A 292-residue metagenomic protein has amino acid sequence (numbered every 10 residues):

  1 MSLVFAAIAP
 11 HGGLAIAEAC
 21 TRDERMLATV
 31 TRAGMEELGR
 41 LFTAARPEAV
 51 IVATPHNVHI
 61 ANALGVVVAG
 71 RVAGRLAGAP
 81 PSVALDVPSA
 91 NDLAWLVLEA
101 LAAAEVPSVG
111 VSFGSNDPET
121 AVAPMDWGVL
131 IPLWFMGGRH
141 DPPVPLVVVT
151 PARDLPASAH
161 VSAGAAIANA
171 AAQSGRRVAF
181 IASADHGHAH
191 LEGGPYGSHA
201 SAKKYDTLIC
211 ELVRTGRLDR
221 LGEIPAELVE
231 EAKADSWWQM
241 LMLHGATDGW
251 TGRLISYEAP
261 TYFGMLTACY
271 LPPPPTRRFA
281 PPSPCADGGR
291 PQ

Functional and structural regions predicted by a protein language model:
M1-E48, H59-A165, G194-P281, C285 (+1 more regions): Flexible, D/E/H-enriched segments
F42, A172-Q173: Structural motif
E48-T54, R176-A184: Beta-strand elements within well-structured catalytic alpha/beta cores of enzymes that handle phosphate/sulfate esters
H56-V58, H186-G187: Catalytic metal-binding/acid-base residues of hydrolase active sites
I60, A165-A172, V178: Non-transmembrane, aqueous-exposed alpha-helical and coiled segments at domain scale
D154-P156, H186-A189: Short, catalytically relevant binding-site loops at active-site mouths
V178, H188-G193: Short conserved catalytic/interaction loops centered on acidic-Pro-aromatic/His motifs
S183-A184, H188, G216-R217: Charged catalytic cores and adjacent phosphate/nucleic-acid-binding surfaces used for phosphate/nucleic-acid chemistry
